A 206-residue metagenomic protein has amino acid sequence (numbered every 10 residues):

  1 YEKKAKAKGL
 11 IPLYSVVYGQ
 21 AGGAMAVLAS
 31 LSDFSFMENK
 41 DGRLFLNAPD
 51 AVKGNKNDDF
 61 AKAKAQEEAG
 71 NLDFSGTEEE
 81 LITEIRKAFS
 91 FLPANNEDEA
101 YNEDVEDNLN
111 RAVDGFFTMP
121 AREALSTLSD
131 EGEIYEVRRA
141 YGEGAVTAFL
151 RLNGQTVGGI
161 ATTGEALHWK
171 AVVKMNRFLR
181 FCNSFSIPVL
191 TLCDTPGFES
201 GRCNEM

Functional and structural regions predicted by a protein language model:
Y1-A5, Y14-V16, A148-M206: Cleft-lining beta-strand/loop regions that shape enzyme active-site pockets
Y1-E97, T195-M206: Conserved catalytic cores of soluble enzyme domains, especially glycine-rich substrate-binding beta-alpha loops
Y1-K3, E38-D41, V113-F117, A121-T127 (+1 more regions): Generic detector of short, locally flexible boundary/turn motifs and exposed helical patches
A24, L31-D33, V137-R139, G144-V146 (+1 more regions): Short, well-ordered helical secondary-structure segments
E68, E79-W169, N176: Intrinsically disordered, low-complexity segments enriched in small/flexible residues
